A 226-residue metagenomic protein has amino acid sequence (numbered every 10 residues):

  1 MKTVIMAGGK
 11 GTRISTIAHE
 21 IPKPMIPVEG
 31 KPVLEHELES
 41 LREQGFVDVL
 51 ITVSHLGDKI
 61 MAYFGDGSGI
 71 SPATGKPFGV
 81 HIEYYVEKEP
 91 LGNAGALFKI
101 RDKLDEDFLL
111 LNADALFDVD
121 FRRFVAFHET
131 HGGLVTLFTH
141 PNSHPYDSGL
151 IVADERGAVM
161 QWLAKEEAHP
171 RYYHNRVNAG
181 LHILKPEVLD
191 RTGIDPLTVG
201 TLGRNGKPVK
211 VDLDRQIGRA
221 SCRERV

Functional and structural regions predicted by a protein language model:
M1-A18, M25: N-proximal low-complexity "stem/linker" segments adjacent to membrane-targeting elements
K2-I5, P27-R123: Conserved N-terminal catalytic core of the sugar/cofactor nucleotidyltransferase
I14, I60-F64, T192: Hydrophobic packing residues within well-ordered alpha-helices of enzyme cores
P27, T139, V152, I183-K185: Short, well-ordered beta-strand micro-motif
F108-L109, L116, R122-E129, N142-P145 (+1 more regions): Catalytic-core segments of class I nucleotidyltransferases/pyrophosphorylases that form NMP-activated intermediates
H131-P141: A short, conserved acidic/glycine-rich loop-to-beta-strand motif that forms the donor nucleotide-sugar/metal
V152-A158: Short acidic-glycine loop/turn motifs at beta-strand connectors
